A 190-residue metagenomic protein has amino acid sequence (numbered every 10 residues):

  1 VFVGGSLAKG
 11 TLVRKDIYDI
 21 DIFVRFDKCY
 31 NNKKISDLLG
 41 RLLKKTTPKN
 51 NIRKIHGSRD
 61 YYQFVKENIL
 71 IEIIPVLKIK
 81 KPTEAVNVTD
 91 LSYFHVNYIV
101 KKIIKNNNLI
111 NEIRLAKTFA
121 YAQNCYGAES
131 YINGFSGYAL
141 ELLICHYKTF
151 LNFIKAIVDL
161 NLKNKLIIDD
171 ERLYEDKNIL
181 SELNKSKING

Functional and structural regions predicted by a protein language model:
V1-K33: Active-site nucleotide-donor binding segment shared across nucleotidyl transfer reactions
G5-V13, K49-Q63, E129-Y131: Catalytic micro-motifs at enzyme active sites that drive phosphoryl/nucleotidyl and oxygen chemistry
L12, I22-R25, Q63, E72-N108: Hydrophobic, small-residue-rich alpha-helical packing segments that form membrane-like cores
Y30, K81-P82, N124, N152: Residue-level signal for secondary-structure boundary sites
Y30-D37, K155: Short, conserved charged micro-motifs
D37-E84: Conserved catalytic core of two-metal-ion nucleotidyltransferases
N108-G190: Conserved nucleotidyltransferase catalytic core and NTase-mimicking acidic/glycine-rich helix/loop elements in nucleic
